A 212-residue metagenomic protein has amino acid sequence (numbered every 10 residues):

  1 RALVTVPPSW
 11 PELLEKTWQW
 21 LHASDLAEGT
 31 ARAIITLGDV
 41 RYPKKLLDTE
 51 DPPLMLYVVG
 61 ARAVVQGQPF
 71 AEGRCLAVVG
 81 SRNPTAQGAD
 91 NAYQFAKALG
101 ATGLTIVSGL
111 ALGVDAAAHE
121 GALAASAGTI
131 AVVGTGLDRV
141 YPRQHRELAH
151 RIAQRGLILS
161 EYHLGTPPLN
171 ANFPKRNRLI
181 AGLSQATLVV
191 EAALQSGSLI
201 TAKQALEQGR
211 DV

Functional and structural regions predicted by a protein language model:
R1-R41: Short, small/acidic-rich helices and loops at N termini and domain boundaries of DNA replication/processing enzymes
R32, T36-V212: Glycine-biased, small-residue-rich flexible motifs in mid-sequence functional cores and linkers
